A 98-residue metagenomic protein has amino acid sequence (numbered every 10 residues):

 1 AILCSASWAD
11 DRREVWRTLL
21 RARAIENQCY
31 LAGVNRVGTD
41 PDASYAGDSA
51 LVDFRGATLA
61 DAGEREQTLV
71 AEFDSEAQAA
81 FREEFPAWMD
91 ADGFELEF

Functional and structural regions predicted by a protein language model:
A1-L69: CN hydrolase (nitrilase-like) catalytic-core segments centered on the catalytic cysteine and neighboring Lys/Glu
E14, A71-E72, D92-F94: A short, polar/proline- and glycine-enriched secondary-structure boundary/capping micro-motif
L20, F73-D74, L96: Residue-level signal for alpha-helical context at structural boundaries
Q67-E84: A short, polar/charged loop-to-alpha-helix boundary motif
A79-F98: Cysteine/selenocysteine-centered motifs that mediate thiol-based redox chemistry or coordinate metal-sulfur cofactors
